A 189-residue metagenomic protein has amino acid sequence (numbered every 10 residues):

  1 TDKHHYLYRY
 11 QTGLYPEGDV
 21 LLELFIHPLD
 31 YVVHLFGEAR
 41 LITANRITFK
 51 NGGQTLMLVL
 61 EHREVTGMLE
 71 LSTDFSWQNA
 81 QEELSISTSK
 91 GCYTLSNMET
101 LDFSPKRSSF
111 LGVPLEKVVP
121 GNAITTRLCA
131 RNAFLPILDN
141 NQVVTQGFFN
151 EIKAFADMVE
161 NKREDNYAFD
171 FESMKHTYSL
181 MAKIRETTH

Functional and structural regions predicted by a protein language model:
T1-L7: Rossmann-like NAD(P)H-binding beta-loop-alpha module
K3, T55, A80-Q81, F149-I152 (+1 more regions): A structure-centric signal for secondary-structure junctions around beta-strands
L7-G13, C129-N132: The feature captures the short pre-catalytic strand/loop hairpin that immediately precedes and shapes the active-site
R9-Q81, S87: Rossmann-like dinucleotide-binding domain that binds NAD(P)(H)
G13-E17, P136, N140, K162: Short amphipathic alpha-helical segments at helix-loop
G37-L41, G91, E164, E186: Generic structural signal for secondary-structure transition and capping sites
T66-N150: NAD(P)-dinucleotide binding in Rossmann-like oxidoreductases
N140-H189: C-terminal helix-rich "cap/oligomerization" subdomain common to oxidoreductases
